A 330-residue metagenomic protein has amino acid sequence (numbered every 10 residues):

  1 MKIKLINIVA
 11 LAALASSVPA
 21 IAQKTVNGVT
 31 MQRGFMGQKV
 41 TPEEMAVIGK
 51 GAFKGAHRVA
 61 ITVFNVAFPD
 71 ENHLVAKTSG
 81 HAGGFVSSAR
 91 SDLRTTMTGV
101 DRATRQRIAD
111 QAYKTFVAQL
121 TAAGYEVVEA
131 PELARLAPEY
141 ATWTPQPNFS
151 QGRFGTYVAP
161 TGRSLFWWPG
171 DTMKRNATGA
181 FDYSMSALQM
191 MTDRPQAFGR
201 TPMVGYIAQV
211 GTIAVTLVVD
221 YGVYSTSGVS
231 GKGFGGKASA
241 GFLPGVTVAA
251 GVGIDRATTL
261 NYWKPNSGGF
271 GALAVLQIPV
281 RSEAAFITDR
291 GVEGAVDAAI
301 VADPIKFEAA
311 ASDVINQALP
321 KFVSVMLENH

Functional and structural regions predicted by a protein language model:
M1-I8: Bacterial N-terminal signal peptides that target proteins for export
V9-A15: Hydrophobic helical h-region of N-terminal Sec-dependent signal peptides in bacterial secretory/periplasmic proteins
S17-P19: N-terminal signal peptide c-region/cleavage motif recognized by signal peptidases
Q23-V128, E132-G170, K174, D182-T247 (+2 more regions): A structural "domain/chain start" motif
